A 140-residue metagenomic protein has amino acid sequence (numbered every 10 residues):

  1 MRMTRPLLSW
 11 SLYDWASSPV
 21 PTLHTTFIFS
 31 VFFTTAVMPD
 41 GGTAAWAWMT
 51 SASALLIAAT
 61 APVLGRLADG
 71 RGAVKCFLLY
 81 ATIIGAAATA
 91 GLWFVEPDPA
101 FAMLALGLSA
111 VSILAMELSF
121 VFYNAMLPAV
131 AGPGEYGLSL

Functional and structural regions predicted by a protein language model:
M1-A54, A58, W93, A102-M103: Helix-loop boundary and gating motifs at the non-cytosolic
A36-V37, G70-R71, M126-A131: Helix-to-coil boundary motifs at intracellular loop junctions of multi-pass secondary transporters
W46, L78, Y136-L140: Membrane-interface helix-entry/capping residues at the boundaries of transmembrane alpha-helices
I57-A73: Helix-to-loop junctions at the C-terminal end of transmembrane segments in multipass secondary transporters
A58, L79-A100: C-terminal ends and interior cores of transmembrane alpha-helices in multi-pass membrane transporters/permeases
A68-I84: Cytoplasmic membrane-interface "Motif A"-like loop-to-helix N-cap segments of 12-TM Major Facilitator Superfamily
A100-S109: Short hydrophobic/alpha-helical segments at membrane-entry points of transmembrane helices in Major Facilitator
L108-L140: Cytoplasmic helix-loop-helix junction between adjacent transmembrane helices in 12-TM secondary transporters
